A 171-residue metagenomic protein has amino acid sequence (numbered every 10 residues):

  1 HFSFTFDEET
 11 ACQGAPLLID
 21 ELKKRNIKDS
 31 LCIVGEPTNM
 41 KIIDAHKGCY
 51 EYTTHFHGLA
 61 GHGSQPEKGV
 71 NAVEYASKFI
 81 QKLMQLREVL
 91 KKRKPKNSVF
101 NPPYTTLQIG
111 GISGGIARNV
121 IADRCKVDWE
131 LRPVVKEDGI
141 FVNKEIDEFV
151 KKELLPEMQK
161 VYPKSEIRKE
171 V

Functional and structural regions predicted by a protein language model:
H1-E51: Acidic/histidine-rich catalytic neighborhood of metal-dependent amide-processing enzymes
T53-V171: Metal-dependent amide/peptide-bond hydrolase catalytic core, centered on the "pita-bread" metallohydrolase fold
